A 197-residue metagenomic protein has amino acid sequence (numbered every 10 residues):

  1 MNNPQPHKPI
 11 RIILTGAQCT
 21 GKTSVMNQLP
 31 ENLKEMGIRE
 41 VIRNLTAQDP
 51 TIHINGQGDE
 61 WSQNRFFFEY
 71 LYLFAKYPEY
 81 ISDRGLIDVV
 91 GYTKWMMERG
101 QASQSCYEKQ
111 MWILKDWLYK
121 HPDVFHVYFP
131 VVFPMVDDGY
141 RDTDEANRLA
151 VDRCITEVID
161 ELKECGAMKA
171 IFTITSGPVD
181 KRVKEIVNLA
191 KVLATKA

Functional and structural regions predicted by a protein language model:
N2-R11: Phosphate-binding P-loop
L14: Hydrophobic anchor at the beta1->P-loop junction of P-loop NTPases
Q18: The conserved Walker
K22: Conserved lysine of the Walker
N27-Y72: Conserved substrate/cofactor phosphate-moiety recognition/catalytic segment in nucleotide-dependent phosphotransferases
L45-A47, D83-L86, V127-F133: Short loop/turn segments at strand-loop or loop-helix junctions that form parts of catalytic or ligand-binding pockets
D59-H121: Glycine-rich phosphate-binding loop used to anchor ATP phosphates in small-molecule kinases, encompassing both
M96-K181: A glycine- and Lys/Arg-enriched "phosphate-lid" helix/loop adjacent to the NTP-binding pocket of small-molecule kinases
